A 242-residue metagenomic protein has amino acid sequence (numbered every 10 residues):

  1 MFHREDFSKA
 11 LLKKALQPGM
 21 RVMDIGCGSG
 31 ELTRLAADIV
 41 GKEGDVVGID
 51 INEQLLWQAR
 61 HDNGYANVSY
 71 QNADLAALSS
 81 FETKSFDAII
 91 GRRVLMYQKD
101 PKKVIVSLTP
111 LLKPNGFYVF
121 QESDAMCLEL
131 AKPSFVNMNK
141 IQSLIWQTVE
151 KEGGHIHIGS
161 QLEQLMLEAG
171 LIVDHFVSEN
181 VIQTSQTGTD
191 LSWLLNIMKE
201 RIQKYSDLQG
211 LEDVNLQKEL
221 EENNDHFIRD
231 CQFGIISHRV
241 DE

Functional and structural regions predicted by a protein language model:
F2-P18, L35: Conserved alpha-helix/loop element of class I SAM-dependent methyltransferases that forms part of the SAM/SAH-binding
Q17, G41, Q98-K99, L112-P114: Helix-to-beta-strand junctions that scaffold the AdoMet/dcAdoMet cofactor pocket in Class I SAM-dependent enzymes
M23-I25, S29-L78: Class I SAM-dependent methyltransferase SAM/SAH-binding core
S80-A88: A short acidic, Gly/Pro-enriched loop at the edge of an enzyme's catalytic core that lines a small-molecule cofactor
D87-P101: A short SAM/SAH-binding and catalytic strip from SAM-dependent methyltransferases
K102-F117: A short glycine-rich, Lys/Arg-flanked "PGG" loop and its adjoining helix->strand segment in the class I
V119-T187: Conserved catalytic/acceptor-binding region of the Class I
V173-F227: C-terminal helical/coil "lid" or tail adjacent to the Rossmann-like core of SAM-dependent
